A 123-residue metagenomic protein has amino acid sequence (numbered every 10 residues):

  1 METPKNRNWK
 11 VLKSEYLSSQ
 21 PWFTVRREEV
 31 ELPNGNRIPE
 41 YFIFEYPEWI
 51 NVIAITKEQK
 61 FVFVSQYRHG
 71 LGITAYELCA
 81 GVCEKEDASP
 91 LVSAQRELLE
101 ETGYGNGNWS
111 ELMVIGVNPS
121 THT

Functional and structural regions predicted by a protein language model:
M1-S19: Extreme N-terminal tail/first-helix region
N6, F44-Y46, N51-R96: Conserved Nudix-box catalytic region and its N-terminal flanking loop in Nudix hydrolases and closely related
L12, I38-P39, L71-I73, E77-L78 (+1 more regions): Residue-level signal for pocket-adjacent positions within structured domains
K13-N51, T56-K57: Acidic, metal-coordinating catalytic segment for phosphate/diphosphate chemistry, firing primarily on the Nudix
S14, E40, V64-Q66, G107 (+1 more regions): Residue-level detector of high-confidence beta-strand sites
P21, G35, A80-G81, G103: Glycine-centered flexibility sites
T24, P47, K57-E58, R68-H69 (+2 more regions): Active-site segment of metal-dependent pyrophosphate-handling enzymes, primarily the Nudix hydrolase catalytic core
